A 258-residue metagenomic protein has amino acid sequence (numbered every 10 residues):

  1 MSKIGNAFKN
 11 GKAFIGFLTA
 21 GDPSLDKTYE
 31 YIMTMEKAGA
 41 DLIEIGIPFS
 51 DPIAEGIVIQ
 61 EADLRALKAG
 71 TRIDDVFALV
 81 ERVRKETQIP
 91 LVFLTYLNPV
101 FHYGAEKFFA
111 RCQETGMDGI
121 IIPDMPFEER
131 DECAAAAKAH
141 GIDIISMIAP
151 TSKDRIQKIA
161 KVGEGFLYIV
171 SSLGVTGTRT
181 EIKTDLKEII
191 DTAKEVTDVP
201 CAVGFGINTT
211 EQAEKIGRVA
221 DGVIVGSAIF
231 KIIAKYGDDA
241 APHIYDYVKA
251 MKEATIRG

Functional and structural regions predicted by a protein language model:
M1-F17, V80-K85: N-terminal amphipathic alpha-helix/helix-capping segment at the start of soluble metabolic enzymes
F14-L18, I43-I45, L91-T95, I120-I122 (+4 more regions): Hydrophobic faces of well-ordered beta-strands that scaffold small-molecule active sites in alpha/beta enzyme cores
L25-M35, T151-K161, V203, I207-V223: Catalytic cores of alpha/beta
D41-D51, M117-I121, P126-E129, I169-G177 (+2 more regions): Glycine-rich phosphate-binding active-site loops on the catalytic face of alpha/beta enzymes
I47, V58-P123, T255: Active-site beta->alpha loop and helix N-cap motifs at the rims of alpha/beta catalytic domains
K68-G70, G116-E129, D143-T151, Q157 (+1 more regions): Catalytic beta/alpha-barrel core
A69, Q157-E195, I232-A234: Glycine/Thr-rich beta-alpha phosphate-binding loop at enzyme active sites
V76, D191-V199, N208-G258: Alpha/beta catalytic cores of nucleotide-metabolism and tRNA/nucleoside-modifying enzymes
